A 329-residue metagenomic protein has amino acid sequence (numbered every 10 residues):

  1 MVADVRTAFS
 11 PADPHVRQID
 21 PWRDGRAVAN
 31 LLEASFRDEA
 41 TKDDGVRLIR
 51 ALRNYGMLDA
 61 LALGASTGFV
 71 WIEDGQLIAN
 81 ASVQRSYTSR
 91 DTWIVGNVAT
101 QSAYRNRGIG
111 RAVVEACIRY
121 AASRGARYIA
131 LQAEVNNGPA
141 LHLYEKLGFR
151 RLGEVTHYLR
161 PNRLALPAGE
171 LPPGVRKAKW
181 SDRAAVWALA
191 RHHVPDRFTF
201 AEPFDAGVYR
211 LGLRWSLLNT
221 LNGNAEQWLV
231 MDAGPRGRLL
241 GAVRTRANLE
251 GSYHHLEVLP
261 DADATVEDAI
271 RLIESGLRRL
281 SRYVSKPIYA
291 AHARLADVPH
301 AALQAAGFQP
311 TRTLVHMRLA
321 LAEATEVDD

Functional and structural regions predicted by a protein language model:
V2-R53, G169-V208, D328-D329: Short amphipathic alpha-helix that is part of the acyltransferase structural core
L32-E73, L77-S82, F200-Q227: Active-site rim helix/loop that mediates acceptor-substrate recognition in acyltransferases
G68-V70, Q76-R85, I94, A99 (+1 more regions): Conserved beta-strand in the GNAT
Q84, N97-R105, E134, L256-A269: A short, internal acetyl-CoA/4′-phosphopantetheine-binding micro-motif in the GNAT/acyltransferase core
W93, A121-Q132, R282-A293: Conserved GNAT acetyl-CoA-binding A-motif
T100, N106-R119, S123, H142-K146 (+1 more regions): Conserved acetyl-CoA-binding loop-helix of GNAT-fold acetyltransferases
R111, V135-G153, R294-R312: Conserved active-site alpha-helix within GNAT-family acetyltransferase domains
Q132-A133, R150-R163, Q309-L321: Conserved catalytic-core motifs of GNAT/GCN5-like acyltransferases
